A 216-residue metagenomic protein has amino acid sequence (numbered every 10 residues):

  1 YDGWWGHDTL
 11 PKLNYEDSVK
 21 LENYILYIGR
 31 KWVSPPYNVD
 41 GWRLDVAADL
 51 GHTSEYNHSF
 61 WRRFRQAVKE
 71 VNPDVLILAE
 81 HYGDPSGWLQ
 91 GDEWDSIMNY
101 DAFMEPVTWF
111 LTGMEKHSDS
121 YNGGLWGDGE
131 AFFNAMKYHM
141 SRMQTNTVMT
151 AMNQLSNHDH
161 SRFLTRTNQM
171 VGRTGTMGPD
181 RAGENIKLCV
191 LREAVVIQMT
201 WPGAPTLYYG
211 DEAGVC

Functional and structural regions predicted by a protein language model:
Y1-Y37, F64-E70, S86-G87, T108: Substrate-binding/active-site clefts of carbohydrate-active enzymes
G6-E22, D45-Y56, H117-E130, F163 (+1 more regions): The substrate-binding groove and active-site-proximal loops of carbohydrate-active enzymes, especially glycoside
D17, V46-L50, H81-G83, S156-D159 (+1 more regions): Short, flexible loop/turn elements at secondary-structure junctions
L21-I25, N57, W61, L191: Aromatic/hydrophobic pocket-lining residues that form the small-molecule binding cavity in soluble enzyme cores
I28-R30, D40-A151, I197, G214-C216: Active-site-proximal helices and loops of the catalytic beta/alpha 8
P36-V39, G203-A204: A structural motif
Q90-D101, N153-T174, V196-C216: Aromatic/acidic polysaccharide-binding cleft in carbohydrate-active enzymes
K187-I197: Gly/lys/ser-thr-rich phosphate-binding loops in alpha/beta enzymes that coordinate phosphoanhydride or phosphate groups
